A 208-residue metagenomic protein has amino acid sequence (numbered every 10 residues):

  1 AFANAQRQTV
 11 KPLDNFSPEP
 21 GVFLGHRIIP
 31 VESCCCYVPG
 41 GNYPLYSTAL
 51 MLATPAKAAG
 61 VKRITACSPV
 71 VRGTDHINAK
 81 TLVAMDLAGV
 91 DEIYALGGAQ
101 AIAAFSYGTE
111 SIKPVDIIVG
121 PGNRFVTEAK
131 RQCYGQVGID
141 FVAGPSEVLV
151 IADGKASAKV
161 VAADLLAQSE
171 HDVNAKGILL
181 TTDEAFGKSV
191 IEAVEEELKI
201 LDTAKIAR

Functional and structural regions predicted by a protein language model:
A1-L45, G73: N-terminal Rossmann NAD(P)-binding subdomain characteristic of aldehyde/semialdehyde dehydrogenases
P18-G21, V71-D75, L96-A104: Short acidic loop-to-helix transition motifs that present clustered carboxylates
C36, T65-A66, V150, L179: Structural beta-sheet core signal
S47-G60, A162-Q168: Histidine-anchored nucleotide/phosphate-binding helix
G60-S68, D91, E147: Short beta-strand/loop segments at the ligand-binding rim of alpha/beta enzyme cores
R63-L87: Active-site-proximal loop->helix
G89-K176: Conserved NAD(P)+-binding/catalytic subdomain of aldehyde/semialdehyde dehydrogenases
G177-R208: NAD(P)-dependent aldehyde/semialdehyde dehydrogenase
